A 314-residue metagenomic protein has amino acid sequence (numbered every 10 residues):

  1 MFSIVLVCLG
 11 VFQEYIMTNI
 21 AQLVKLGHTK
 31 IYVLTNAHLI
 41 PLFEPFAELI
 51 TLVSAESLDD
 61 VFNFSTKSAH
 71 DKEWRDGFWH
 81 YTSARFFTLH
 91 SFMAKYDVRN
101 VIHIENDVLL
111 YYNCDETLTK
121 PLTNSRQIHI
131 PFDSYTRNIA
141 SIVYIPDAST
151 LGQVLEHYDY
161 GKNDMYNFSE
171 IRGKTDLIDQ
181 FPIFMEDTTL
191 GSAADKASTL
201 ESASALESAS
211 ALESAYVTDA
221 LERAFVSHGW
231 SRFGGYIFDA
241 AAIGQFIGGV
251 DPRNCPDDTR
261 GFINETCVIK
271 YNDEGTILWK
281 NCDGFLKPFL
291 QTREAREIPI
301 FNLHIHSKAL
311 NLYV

Functional and structural regions predicted by a protein language model:
M1-A69, A94, D147-S149, Q153 (+1 more regions): N-terminal anchoring/stem segment of glycosyltransferases
L6-G10, L34-A37, A84, I104-N106 (+1 more regions): Short His-Asn-centered micro-motif
Y32-L34, V101-E105, H129-I130, L177-F184: A structural signal for short, well-ordered beta-strand segments and their strand-loop junctions that often border
K72-F78: Surface-exposed cleft-lining segments at the edges of enzyme active sites
W79-F86, K162-Y166: Conserved glycosyltransferase catalytic-site signature
Y81-I128: GT-A fold catalytic core of metal-dependent nucleotide-sugar glycosyltransferases, centered on the diacidic
C114-E170: Conserved catalytic core of nucleotide-sugar-dependent glycosyltransferases
G152-E201, A211-V314: Catalytic core and acceptor-binding pocket of nucleotide-sugar-dependent glycosyltransferases
